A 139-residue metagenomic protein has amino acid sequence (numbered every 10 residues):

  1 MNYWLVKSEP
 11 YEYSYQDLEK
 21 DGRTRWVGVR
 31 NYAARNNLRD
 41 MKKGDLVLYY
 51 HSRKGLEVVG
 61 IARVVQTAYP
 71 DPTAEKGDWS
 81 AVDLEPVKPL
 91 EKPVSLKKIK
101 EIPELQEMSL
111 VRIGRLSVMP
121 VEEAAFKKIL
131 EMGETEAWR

Functional and structural regions predicted by a protein language model:
M1-K43, E136-R139: Compositionally biased, charged N-terminal/linker segments
Y11-Y13, E91, F126-K128: Short, acidic Gly/Pro/Ser/Thr-rich loop/turn segments
D17, M41-K42, E57-V58, E75-G77: Short glycine/proline-enriched turns and hinge-like loops at secondary-structure junctions
D17, P93-I99, I129-M132: Short, charged, solvent-exposed linker or helix-capping segments at domain edges/interfaces that act as flexible hinges
Y50-L56: Short, charged beta-turn/beta-strand-edge "cap" motif at the junction between a beta-strand and an adjacent loop
V59-M119: Aromatic- and Lys/Arg-enriched surface recognition patch
V121-R139: Charged phosphate-binding loop/patch that engages nucleotide di/tri-phosphates or the phosphate backbone of nucleic
